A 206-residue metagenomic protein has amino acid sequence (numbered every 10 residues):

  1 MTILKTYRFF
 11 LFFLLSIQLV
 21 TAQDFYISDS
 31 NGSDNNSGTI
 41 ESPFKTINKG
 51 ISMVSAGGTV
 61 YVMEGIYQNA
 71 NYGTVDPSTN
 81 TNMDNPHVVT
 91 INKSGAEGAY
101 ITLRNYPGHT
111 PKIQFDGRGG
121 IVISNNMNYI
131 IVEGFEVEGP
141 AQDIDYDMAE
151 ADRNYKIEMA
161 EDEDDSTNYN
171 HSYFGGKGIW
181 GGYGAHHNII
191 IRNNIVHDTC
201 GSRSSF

Functional and structural regions predicted by a protein language model:
M1-Q23: Bacterial Sec-dependent N-terminal signal peptides
V20-K49, E64-Q68: Right-handed parallel beta-helix/beta-solenoid
N48, S52-A56, N69-T102, P111-H186: Extracellular beta-strand-rich solenoid/capping regions of secreted or surface-exposed proteins that bind or remodel
T59: Short glycine-centered segments of the SAM/dcSAM-binding site in methyltransferase folds
S202-F206: Alpha-solenoid helical-repeat scaffolds
